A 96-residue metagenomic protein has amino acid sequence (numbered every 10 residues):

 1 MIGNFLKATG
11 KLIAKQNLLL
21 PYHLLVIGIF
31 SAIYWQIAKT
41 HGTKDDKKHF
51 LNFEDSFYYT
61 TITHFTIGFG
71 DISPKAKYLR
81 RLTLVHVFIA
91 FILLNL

Functional and structural regions predicted by a protein language model:
M1, K15-L18, L96: Generic structural signal for short, solvent-exposed loop/turn connectors between secondary structure elements
I2-A14, D71: Cytosolic juxtamembrane amphipathic/interface segments immediately preceding and feeding into a transmembrane helix
K11-H23: Alpha-helical transmembrane segments and their helix-start/interface "positive-inside/aromatic belt" motifs in integral
P21-Y58: Outer-pore turret/helix-boundary of cation channels
L51-L96: Pore domain of cation channels
